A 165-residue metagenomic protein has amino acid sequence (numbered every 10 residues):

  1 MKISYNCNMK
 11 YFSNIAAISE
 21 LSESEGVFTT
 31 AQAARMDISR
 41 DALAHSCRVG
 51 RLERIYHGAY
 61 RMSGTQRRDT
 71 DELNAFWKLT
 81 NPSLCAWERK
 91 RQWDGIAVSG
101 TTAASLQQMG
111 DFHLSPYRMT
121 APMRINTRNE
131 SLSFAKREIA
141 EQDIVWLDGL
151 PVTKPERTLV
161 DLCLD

Functional and structural regions predicted by a protein language model:
K2-K154, T158-D161, D165: Short gly/ser-rich loop at a beta-strand->alpha-helix junction or flexible surface loop bordering the NTP-binding
